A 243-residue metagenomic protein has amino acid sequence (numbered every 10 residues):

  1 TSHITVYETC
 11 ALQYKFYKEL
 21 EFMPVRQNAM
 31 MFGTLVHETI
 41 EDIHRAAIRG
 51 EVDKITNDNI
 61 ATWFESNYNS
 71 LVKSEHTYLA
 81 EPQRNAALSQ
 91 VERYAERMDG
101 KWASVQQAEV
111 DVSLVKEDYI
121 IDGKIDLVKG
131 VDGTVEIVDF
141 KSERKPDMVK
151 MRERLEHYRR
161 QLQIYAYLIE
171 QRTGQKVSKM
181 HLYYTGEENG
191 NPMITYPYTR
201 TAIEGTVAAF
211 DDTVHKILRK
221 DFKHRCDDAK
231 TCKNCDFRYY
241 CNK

Functional and structural regions predicted by a protein language model:
T1-A46, A87, Q106: C-terminal, charged and often intrinsically disordered regions of DNA end-processing helicases and nucleases
E8-F16, T134-S142, Y184, D211: Active-site-adjacent bridging/hinge elements
T9-A11, D58-S66, K233-Y240: Core structural elements
F16-V25, A47-R49, N69-Y78, E109 (+1 more regions): Glycine- and acidic
M23-Q27, Y78-P82, V115-D118, R144-R159 (+3 more regions): Short, contiguous acidic/charged loop-to-helix segments that flank catalytic cores in large enzymes
T39-D111, V115: A non-catalytic, helix-rich entry segment at domain boundaries
K54, I164-K243: Metal-dependent nuclease catalytic regions and adjoining charged, substrate-binding loops involved in nucleic-acid end
W102, Q107-T173, F210: Non-catalytic protein-protein interaction segments used by genome-maintenance enzymes to assemble and couple activities
